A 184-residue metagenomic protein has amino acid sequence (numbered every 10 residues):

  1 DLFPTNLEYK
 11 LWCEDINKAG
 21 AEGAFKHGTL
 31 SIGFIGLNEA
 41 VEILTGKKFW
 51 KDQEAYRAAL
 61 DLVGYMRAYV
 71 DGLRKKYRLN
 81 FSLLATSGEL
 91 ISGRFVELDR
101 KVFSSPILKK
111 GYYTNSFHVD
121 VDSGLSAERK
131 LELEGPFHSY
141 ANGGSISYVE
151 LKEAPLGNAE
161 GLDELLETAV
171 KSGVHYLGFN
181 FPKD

Functional and structural regions predicted by a protein language model:
D1-D184: Long, C-terminal-biased catalytic regions of enzyme "large/alpha" subunits
